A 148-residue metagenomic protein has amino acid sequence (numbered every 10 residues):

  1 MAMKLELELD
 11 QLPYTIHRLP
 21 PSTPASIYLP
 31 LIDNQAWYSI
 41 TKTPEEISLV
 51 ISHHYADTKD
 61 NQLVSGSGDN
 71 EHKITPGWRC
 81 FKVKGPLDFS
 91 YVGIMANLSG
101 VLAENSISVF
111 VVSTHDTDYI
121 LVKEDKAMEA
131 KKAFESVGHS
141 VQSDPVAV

Functional and structural regions predicted by a protein language model:
M1-V101, K132-V148: Regulatory modules associated with amino-acid/nitrogen control
P86, S90-D125: A structural feature that tracks compact, well-ordered secondary-structure segments with a strong bias toward
V122-S136: Short, structured secondary-structure boundary patches
